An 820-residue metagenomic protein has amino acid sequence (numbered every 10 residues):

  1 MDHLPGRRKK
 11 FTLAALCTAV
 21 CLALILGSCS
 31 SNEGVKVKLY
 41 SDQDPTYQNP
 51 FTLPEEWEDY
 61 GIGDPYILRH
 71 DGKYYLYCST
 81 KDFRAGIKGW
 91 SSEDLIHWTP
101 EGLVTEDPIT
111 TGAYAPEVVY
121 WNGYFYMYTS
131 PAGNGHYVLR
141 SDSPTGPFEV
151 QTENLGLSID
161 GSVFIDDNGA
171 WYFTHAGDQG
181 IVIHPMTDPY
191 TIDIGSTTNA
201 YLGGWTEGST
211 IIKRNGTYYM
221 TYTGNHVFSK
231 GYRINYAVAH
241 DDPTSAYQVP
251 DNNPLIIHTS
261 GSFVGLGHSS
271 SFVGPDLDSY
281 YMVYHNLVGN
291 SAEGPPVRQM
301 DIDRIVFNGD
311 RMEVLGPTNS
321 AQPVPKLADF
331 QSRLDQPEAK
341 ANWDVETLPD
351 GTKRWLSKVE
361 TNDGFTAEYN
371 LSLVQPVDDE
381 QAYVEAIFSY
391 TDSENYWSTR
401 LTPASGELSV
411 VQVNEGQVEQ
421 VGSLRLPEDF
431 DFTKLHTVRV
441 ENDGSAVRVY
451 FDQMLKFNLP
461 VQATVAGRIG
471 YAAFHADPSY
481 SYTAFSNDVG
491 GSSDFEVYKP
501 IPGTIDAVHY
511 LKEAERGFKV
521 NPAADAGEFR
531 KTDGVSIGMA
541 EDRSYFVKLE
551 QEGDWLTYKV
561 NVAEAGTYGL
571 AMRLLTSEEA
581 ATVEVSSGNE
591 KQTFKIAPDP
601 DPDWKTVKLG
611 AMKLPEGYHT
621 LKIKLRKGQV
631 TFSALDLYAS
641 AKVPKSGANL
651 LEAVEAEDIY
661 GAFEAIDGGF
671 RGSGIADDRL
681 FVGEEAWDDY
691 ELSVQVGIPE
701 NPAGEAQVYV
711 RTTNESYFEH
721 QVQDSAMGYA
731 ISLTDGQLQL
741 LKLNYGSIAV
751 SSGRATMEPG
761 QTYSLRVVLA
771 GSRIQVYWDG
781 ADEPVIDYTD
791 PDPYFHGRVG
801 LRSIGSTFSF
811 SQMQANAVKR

Functional and structural regions predicted by a protein language model:
C17-I25: Bacterial N-terminal signal peptides
S30-T206, K213-Y218, Y222-S262, D276-D278 (+4 more regions): Beta-rich carbohydrate-recognition and catalytic domains
K36, P337-E338, G444-V447, K456-L459 (+10 more regions): Extracytoplasmic
F307-D363, A639-Y690: Low-complexity, Ser/Thr/Pro/Gly-rich disordered linker/stalk regions
G351-S409, G674-Q739: Secretory/extracellular carbohydrate-interaction modules and structurally similar beta-sandwich "look-alikes"
K358-A367, D379-E380, P427-K434, E550 (+3 more regions): Extracellular/lumenal carbohydrate-interaction signature centered on repeated Trp-anchored short motifs
A367-Y369, K434-N442, V447-V449, V694 (+2 more regions): Short tryptophan-centered beta-strand motifs in secreted/extracellular beta-sheet-rich domains of glycan-recognition
E415-T437, N744-S764: Short, aromatic/His-centered strand-loop micro-motif at the edge of beta-sheets
